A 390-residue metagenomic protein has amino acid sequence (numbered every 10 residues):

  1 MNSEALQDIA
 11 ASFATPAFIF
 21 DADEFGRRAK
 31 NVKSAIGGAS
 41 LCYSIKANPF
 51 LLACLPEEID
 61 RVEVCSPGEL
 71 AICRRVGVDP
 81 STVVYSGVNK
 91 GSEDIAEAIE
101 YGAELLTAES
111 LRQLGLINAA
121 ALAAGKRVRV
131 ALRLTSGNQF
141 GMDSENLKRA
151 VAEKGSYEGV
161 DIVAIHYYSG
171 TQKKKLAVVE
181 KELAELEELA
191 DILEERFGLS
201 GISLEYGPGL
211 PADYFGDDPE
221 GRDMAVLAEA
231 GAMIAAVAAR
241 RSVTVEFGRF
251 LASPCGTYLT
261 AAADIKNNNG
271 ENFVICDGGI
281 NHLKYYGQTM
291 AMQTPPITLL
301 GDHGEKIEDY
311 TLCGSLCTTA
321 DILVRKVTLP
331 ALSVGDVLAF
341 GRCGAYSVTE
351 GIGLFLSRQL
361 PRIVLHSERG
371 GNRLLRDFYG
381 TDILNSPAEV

Functional and structural regions predicted by a protein language model:
M1-V128, Y157-D161, L193-F197, R369-V390: A charged N-terminal "starter" segment
A5, D21-E24, R28, L51 (+20 more regions): General structural feature for long, well-ordered alpha-helical segments within catalytic domains of soluble enzymes
A5, S242-V390: Charged (often Lys/Glu-rich) extended helix/loop segments that serve as interaction or gating elements
D23, S44-F50, C65-G68, V88-K90 (+9 more regions): Active-site beta-loop-alpha junctions enriched in small/polar residues
K30, S34-G37, L122-K126, A152-G159 (+7 more regions): Generic secondary-structure signature for well-ordered alpha-helical cores
S40-C42, R61-V62, T82-V84, L105 (+6 more regions): Structural preference for beta-strand elements that scaffold enzyme active sites
R75, I95-E100, I117-A120, Q139-S144 (+5 more regions): Short acidic, glycine/serine/threonine-rich loops at helix termini
S136-I265, R358: Active-site loop/helix belt of alpha/beta enzymes
